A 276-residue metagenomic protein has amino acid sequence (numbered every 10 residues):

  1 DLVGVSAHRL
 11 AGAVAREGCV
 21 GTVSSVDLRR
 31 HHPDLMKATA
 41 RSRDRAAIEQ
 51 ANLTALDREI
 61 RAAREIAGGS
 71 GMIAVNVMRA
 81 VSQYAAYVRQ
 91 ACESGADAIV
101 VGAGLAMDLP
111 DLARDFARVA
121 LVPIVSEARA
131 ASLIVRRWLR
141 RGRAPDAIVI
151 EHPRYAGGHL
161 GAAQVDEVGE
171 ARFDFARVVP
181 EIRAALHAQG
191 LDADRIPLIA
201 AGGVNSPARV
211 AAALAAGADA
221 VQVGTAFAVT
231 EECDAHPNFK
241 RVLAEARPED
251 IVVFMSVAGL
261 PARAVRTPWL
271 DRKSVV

Functional and structural regions predicted by a protein language model:
D1-D192: Active-site entrance/lid segments in N-terminal catalytic domains of soluble metabolic enzymes
V5, V204-N205: Residue-level detector of alpha-helix initiation sites
L10, Y155-I199, N205-V276: Conserved active-site-proximal phosphate/metal-binding subdomains
